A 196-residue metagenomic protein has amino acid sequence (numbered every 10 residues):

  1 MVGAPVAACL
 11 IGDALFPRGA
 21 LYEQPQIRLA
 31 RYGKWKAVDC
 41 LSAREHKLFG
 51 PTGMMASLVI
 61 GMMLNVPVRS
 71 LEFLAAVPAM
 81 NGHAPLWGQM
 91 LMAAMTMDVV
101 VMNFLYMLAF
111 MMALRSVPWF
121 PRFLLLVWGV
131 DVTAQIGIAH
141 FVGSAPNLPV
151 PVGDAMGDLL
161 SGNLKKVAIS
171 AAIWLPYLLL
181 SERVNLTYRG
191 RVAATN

Functional and structural regions predicted by a protein language model:
M1-C9, N163-A168: Alpha-helical transmembrane segments
G3-V68: Cytosolic juxtamembrane helix and N-cap/initiation of the first transmembrane helix
I11-D39, M111-P121, W174-N196: Cytosolic juxtamembrane helix at the C-terminal end of the final transmembrane segment
L64-M90: Hydrophobic transmembrane helix segments
R69, Q89-M107, S170: Generic alpha-helical transmembrane segments
M80-W87, H140-S161: Interfacial non-cytosolic loop connecting adjacent transmembrane helices
D98, L124-S144: Hydrophobic alpha-helical membrane segments
P151-L180: Alpha-helical membrane-associated segments of multi-pass integral membrane proteins
